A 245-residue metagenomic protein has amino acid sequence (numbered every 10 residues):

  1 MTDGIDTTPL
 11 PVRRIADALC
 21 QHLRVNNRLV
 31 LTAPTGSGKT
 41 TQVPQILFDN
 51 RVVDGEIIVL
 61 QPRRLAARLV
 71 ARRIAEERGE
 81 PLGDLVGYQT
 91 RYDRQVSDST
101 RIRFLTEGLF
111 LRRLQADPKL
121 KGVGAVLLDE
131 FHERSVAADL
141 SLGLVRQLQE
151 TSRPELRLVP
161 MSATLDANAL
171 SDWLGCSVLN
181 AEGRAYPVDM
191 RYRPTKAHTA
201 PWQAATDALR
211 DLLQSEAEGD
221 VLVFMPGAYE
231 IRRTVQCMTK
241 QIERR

Functional and structural regions predicted by a protein language model:
M1-R245: P-loop NTPase motor module signature
